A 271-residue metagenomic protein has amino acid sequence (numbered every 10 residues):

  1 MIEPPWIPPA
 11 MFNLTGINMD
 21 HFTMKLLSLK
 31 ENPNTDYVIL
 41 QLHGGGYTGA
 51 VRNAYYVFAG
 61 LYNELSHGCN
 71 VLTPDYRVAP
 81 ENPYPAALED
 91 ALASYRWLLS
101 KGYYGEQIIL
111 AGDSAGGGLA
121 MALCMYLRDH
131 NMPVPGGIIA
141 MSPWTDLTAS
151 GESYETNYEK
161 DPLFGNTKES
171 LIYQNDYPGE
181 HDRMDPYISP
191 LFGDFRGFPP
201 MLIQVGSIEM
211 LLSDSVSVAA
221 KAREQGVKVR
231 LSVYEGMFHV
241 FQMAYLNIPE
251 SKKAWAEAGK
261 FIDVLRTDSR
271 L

Functional and structural regions predicted by a protein language model:
M1-I2: N-terminal targeting or regulatory segments adjacent to alpha/beta-hydrolase or S9 domains
W6-L271: Alpha/beta-hydrolase superfamily serine-hydrolase fold, recognizing
